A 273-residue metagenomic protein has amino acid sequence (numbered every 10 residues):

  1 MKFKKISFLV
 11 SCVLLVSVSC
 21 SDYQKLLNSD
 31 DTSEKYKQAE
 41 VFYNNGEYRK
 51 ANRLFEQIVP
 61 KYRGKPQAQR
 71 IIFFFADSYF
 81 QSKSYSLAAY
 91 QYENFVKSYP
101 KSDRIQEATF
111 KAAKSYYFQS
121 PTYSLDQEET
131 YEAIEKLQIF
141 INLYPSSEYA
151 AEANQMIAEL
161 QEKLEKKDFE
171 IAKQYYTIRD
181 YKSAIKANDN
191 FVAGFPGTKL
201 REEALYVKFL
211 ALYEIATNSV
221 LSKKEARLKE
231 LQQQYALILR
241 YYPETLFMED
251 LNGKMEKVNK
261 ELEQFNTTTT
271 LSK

Functional and structural regions predicted by a protein language model:
K2-I6, S19-K273: Acidic, polar-rich low-complexity tracts and alpha-helical solenoid repeat scaffolds
V10-S17: Bacterial N-terminal signal peptides
